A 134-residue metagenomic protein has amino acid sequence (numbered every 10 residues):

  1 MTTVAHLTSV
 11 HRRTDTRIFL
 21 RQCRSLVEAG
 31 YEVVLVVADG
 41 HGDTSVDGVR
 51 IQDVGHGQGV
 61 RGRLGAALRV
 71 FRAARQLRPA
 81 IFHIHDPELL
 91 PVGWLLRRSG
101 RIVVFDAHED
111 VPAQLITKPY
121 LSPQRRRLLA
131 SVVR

Functional and structural regions predicted by a protein language model:
M1-A5: Extreme N-terminal starter segment of soluble prokaryotic enzymes
H6-G65: N-terminal strand-loop element at the rim of the active site of nucleotide-sugar-dependent glycosyltransferases
S9, V104-R134: Acceptor-binding helix/loop patch of EC 2.4 sugar-transfer enzymes, predominantly nucleotide-sugar-dependent
D15, D86-E88, D106-E109: Conserved acidic functional residues
T16-R17, S45, V92-L95, Q114-I116: Short glycine-/acidic-enriched loop or helix-start segments at secondary-structure transitions that form or flank
V33-V34, R101-V103: Hydrophobic anchor at the start of a short beta-strand that flanks the dinucleotide cofactor-binding loop
R50-D53, G100, L121-Q124: Short, hinge-like loop/turn segments at secondary-structure boundaries
G57-I102, A130-R134: An amphipathic, basic-hydrophobic alpha-helix
